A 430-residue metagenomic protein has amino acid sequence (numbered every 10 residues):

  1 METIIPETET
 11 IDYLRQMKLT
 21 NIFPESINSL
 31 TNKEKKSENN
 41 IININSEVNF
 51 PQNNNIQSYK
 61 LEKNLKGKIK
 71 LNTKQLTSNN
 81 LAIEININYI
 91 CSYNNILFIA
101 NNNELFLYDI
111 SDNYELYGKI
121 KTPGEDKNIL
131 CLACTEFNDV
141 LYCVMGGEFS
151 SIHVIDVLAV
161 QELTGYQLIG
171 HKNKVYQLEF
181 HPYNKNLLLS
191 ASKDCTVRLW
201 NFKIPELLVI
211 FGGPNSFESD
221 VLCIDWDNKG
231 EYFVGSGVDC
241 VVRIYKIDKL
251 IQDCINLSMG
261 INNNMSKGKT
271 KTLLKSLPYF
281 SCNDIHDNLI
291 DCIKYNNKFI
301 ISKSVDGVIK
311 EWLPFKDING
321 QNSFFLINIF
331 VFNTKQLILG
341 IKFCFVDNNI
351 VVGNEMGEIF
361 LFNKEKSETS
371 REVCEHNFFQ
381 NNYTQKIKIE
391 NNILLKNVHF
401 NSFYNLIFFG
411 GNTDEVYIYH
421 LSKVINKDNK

Functional and structural regions predicted by a protein language model:
I4-E25, N53-A82, N113-C131, V160-Q177 (+6 more regions): Inter-blade linker and blade-boundary elements of WD-repeat/beta-propeller domains
T77-E104: Beta-strand-rich domains and repeat architectures in extracellular enzymes and scaffolds, especially beta-propellers
I90-N95, A133-V140, L178-N186, D225-E231 (+3 more regions): Loop/turn segments within WD40 beta-propeller blades
A100-N102, M145-F149, S190-D194, S236-D239 (+3 more regions): Conserved strand-to-loop turn within each blade of WD40 beta-propeller repeats
L105-D109, I152-V157, L178, V197-F202 (+5 more regions): WD40-repeat beta-propellers
V221-I244, K275-I309: Repeat-solenoid scaffold signature
G307, I329-E368: Loop/turn-rich, solvent-exposed surfaces of beta-rich toroidal or solenoidal domains
H399-K430: Blade-level signature of beta-propeller repeat domains, shared across WD40, Kelch, NHL, RCC1 and BNR/Asp-box propellers
